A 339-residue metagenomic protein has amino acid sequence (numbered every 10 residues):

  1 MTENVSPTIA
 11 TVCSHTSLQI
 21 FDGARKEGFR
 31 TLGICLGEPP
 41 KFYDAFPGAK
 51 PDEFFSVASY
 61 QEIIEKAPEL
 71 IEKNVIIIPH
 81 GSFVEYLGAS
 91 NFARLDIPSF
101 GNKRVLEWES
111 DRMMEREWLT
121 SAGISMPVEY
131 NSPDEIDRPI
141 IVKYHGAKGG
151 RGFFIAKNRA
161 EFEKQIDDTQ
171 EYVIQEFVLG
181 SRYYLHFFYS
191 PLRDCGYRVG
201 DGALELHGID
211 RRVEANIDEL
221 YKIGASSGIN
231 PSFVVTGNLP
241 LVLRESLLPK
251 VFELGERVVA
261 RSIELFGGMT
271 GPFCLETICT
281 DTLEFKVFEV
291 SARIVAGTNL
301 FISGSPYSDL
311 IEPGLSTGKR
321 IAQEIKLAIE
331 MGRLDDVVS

Functional and structural regions predicted by a protein language model:
N4-I9: Extreme N-terminal starter segment of soluble prokaryotic enzymes
I20-F29: A short, Lys/Arg-enriched amphipathic alpha-helix followed by its capping loop at the start of a domain
F29-E38: Short internal beta-strands
P39, Y43-P139, K148, N158: Conserved N-proximal alpha/beta basic substrate-recognition cap immediately N-terminal to, or forming the N-lobe
Q61, R104-H207, R244-E256: Active-site nucleotide/adenylate-binding loops and adjacent lid/helix of ATP-dependent enzymes
F187-S262, S291-A322: ATP-dependent carboxylate/phosphate-activation module, predominantly the ATP-grasp catalytic core and closely related
V259-L300: Conserved metal-phosphate-binding beta-hairpin within the catalytic cores of diverse ATP-dependent phosphoryl-transfer
R320-S339: Cysteine/selenocysteine-centered motifs that mediate thiol-based redox chemistry or coordinate metal-sulfur cofactors
